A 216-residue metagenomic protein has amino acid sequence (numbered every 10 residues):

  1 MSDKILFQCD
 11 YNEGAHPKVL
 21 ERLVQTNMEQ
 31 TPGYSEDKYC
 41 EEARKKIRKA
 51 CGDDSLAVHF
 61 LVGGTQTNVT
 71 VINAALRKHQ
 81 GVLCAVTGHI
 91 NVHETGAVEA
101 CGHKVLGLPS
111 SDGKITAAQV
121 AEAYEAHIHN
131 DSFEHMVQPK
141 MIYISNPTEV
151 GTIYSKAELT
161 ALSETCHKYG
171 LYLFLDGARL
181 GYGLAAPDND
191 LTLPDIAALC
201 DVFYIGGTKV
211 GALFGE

Functional and structural regions predicted by a protein language model:
S2-E216: Conserved PLP-enzyme active-site core in the AAT-like
